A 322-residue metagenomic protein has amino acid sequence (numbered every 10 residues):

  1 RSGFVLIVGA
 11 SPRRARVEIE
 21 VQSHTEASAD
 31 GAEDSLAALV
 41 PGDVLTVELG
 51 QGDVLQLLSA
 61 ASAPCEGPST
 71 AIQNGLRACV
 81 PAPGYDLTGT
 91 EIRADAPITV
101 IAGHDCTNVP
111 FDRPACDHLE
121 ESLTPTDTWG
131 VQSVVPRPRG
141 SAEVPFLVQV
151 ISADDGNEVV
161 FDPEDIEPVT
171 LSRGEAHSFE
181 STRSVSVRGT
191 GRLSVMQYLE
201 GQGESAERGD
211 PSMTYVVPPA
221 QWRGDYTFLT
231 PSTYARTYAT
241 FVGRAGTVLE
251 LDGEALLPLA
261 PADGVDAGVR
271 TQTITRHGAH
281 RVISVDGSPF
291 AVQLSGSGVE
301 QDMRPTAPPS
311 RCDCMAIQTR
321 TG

Functional and structural regions predicted by a protein language model:
R1-G322: Conserved functional hotspot residues at active sites or interaction interfaces
